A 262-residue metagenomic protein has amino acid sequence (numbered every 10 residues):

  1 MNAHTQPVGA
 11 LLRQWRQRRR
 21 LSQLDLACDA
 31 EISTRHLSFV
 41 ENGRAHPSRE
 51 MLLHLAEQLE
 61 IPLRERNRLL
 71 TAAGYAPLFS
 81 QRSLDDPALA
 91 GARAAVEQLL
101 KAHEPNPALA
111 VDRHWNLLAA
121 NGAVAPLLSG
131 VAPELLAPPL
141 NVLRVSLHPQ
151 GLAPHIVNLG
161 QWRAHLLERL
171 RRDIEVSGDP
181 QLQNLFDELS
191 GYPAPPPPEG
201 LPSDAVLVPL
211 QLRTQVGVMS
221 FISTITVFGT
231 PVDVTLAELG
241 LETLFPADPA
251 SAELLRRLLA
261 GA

Functional and structural regions predicted by a protein language model:
M1-R19: A short, Lys/Arg-rich alpha-helix, primarily the initiator
L12, L26-A27, L37-V40: Conserved hydrophobic/aromatic packing and binding residues within compact polymer-binding modules
Q17, C28, E57: Alpha-helical residues within the helix-turn-helix
E31-H46, A56: Recognition helix of helix-turn-helix/homeodomain-like DNA-binding domains that insert into the DNA major groove
E50-L53, E57-L89: Short amphipathic recognition helices of helix-turn-helix/homeodomain-type DNA-binding modules
A88, E97-N106, V111, L118-A262: Hydrophobic protein-protein interaction segments
